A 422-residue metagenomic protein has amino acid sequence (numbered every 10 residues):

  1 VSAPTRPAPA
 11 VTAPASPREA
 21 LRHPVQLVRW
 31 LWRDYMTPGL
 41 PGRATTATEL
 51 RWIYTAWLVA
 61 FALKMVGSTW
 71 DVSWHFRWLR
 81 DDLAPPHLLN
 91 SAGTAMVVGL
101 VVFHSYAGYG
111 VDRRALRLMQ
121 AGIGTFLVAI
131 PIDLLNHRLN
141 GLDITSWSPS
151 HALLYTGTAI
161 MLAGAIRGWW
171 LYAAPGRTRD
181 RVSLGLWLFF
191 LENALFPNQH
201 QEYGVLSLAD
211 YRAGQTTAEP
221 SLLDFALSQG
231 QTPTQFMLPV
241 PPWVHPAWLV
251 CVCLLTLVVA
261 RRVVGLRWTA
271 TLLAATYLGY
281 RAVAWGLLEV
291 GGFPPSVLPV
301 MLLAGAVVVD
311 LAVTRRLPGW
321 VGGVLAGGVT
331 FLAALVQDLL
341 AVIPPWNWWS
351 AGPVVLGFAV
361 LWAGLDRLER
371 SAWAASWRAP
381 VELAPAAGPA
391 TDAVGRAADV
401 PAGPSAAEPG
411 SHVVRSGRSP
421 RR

Functional and structural regions predicted by a protein language model:
S2-G99, D366: N-terminal signal-anchor module of multipass membrane proteins
E49-A62, Y109-T125, P175-W187, V263-A274 (+2 more regions): Membrane-interfacial loop-to-transmembrane alpha-helix junctions, especially the N-terminal start
L63-S68, G124-L134, L188-Q199, L273-G286 (+1 more regions): Aromatic-anchored segments of alpha-helical transmembrane domains
R80-L88, G141-A152, P294-S296, P345-G352: Non-cytosolic membrane-interface motifs at loop->transmembrane helix junctions
L88-S105, L153-W169, V244-V258, P299-A312 (+1 more regions): Hydrophobic cores of alpha-helical transmembrane segments in multi-pass inner/ER membrane proteins, independent
V101, S105-L139, Y155-T158: Long, hydrophobic/aromatic-enriched structural stretches that serve as scaffold segments
S150-T158, L162-S296: Generic multipass alpha-helical transmembrane bundles of integral membrane proteins
A372-P404, E408-R421: Short, highly charged, low-complexity non-transmembrane loops/tails of multi-pass membrane proteins
